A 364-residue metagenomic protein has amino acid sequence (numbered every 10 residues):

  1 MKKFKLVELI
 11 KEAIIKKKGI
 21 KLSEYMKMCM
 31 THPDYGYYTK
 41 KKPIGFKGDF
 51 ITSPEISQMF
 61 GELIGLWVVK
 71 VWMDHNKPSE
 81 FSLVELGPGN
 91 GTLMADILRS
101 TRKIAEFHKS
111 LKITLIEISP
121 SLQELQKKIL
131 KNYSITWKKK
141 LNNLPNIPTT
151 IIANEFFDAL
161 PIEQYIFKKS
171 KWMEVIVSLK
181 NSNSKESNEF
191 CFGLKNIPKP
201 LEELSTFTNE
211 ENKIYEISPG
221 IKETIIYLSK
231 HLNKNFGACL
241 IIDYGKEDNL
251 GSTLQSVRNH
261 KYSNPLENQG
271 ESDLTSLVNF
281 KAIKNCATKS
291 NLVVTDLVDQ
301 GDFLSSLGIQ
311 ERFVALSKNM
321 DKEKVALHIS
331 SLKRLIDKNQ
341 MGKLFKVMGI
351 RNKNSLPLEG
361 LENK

Functional and structural regions predicted by a protein language model:
M1-L86, N90-K140, N146-P148, E311 (+2 more regions): Rossmann-like AdoMet
C29, I151, I283: A residue-level signal for conserved active-site and pocket-lining positions in enzyme catalytic cores
M30-Y35, I197, D243-E247: Short glycine-enriched loops at secondary-structure junctions
F60, I151, D243: Conserved RecA-like P-loop NTPase ATPase core
P120, F157, K246: Short, glycine/acidic-enriched loop or turn micro-motifs at the edges of active sites
K139-L141, N146-K169, Y215-E223, Y227 (+2 more regions): A short SAM/SAH-binding and catalytic strip from SAM-dependent methyltransferases
T150-T206, L254-N264: A mobile, often basic/glycine-rich helix-loop segment that functions as the active-site lid/recognition loop
P200-K364: Long, Lys/Arg- and hydrophobic-enriched amphipathic alpha-helices
